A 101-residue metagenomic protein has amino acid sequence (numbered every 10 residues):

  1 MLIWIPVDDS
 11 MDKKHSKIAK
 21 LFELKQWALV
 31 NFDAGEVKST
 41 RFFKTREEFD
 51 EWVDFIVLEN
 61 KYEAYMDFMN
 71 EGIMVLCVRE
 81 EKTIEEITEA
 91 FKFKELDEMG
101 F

Functional and structural regions predicted by a protein language model:
M1-E47, W52, E85-F101: Non-catalytic interface/targeting segments
F49-E81: Mid-chain, well-packed structural core segment of small domains
